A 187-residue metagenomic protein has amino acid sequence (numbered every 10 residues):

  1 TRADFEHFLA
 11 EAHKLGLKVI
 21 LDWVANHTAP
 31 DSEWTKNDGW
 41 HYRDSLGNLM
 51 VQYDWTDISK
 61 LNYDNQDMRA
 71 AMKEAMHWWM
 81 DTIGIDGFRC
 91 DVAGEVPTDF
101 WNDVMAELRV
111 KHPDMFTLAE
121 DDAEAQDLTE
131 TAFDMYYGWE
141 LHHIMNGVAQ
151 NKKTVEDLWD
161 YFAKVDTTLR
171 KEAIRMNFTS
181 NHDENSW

Functional and structural regions predicted by a protein language model:
T1-I83, D103-H112: Substrate-binding/active-site clefts of carbohydrate-active enzymes
T1-R2, D54-A70, D86-E95, H142-K152 (+1 more regions): The substrate-binding groove and active-site-proximal loops of carbohydrate-active enzymes, especially glycoside
H13, A75-H77, D81, D86 (+1 more regions): Active-site-proximal helices and loops of the catalytic beta/alpha 8
V19, F178-S180: Short conserved micro-motifs on helix faces and helix-strand junctions that flank and scaffold key functional residues
A25-P30, G94-E95, A123-A125, N181-N185: Solvent-exposed loop/turn segments at secondary-structure junctions within structured extracellular/periplasmic domains
K36-G39, D57, T129, F133 (+2 more regions): Glycine-rich, flexible loop/turn motifs
